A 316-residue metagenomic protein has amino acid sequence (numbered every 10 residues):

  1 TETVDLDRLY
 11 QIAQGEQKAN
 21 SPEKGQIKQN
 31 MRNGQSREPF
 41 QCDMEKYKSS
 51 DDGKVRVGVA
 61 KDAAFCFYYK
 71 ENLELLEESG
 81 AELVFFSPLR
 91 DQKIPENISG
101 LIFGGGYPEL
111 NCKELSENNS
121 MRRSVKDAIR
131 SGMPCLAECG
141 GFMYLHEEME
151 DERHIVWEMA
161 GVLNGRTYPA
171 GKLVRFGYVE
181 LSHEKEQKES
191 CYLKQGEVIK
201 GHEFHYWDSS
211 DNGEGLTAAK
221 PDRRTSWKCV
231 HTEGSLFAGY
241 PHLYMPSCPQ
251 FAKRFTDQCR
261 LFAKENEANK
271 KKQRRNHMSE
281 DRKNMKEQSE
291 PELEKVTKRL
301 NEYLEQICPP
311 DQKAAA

Functional and structural regions predicted by a protein language model:
T1-D43, Y47-R56, P169-A316: Amide-donor transfer/coupling interface in amidating biosynthetic enzymes
R56-A60, A64-S116, S124-D127: Phosphate-binding active sites in nucleotide-utilizing proteins
K61-A63, R166, L243: Residue-level signal for short, function-critical loop segments
F67, E71-E78, S120, M133 (+4 more regions): Conserved active-site and cofactor/substrate-binding residues in soluble primary-metabolism enzymes
F67-Y69, N111, H146, G171 (+2 more regions): Short helix/loop capping segments that flank catalytic or ligand/cofactor-binding pockets
L101, E138, A160, F204 (+1 more regions): Hydrophobic, well-ordered secondary-structure elements that form the walls of internal hydrophobic environments
L101-Y107, G141, G234-F237: Short acidic (Asp/Glu) and glycine-rich catalytic loops that position anionic groups and cofactors
P108-S190: Cysteine-nucleophile active-site neighborhood
